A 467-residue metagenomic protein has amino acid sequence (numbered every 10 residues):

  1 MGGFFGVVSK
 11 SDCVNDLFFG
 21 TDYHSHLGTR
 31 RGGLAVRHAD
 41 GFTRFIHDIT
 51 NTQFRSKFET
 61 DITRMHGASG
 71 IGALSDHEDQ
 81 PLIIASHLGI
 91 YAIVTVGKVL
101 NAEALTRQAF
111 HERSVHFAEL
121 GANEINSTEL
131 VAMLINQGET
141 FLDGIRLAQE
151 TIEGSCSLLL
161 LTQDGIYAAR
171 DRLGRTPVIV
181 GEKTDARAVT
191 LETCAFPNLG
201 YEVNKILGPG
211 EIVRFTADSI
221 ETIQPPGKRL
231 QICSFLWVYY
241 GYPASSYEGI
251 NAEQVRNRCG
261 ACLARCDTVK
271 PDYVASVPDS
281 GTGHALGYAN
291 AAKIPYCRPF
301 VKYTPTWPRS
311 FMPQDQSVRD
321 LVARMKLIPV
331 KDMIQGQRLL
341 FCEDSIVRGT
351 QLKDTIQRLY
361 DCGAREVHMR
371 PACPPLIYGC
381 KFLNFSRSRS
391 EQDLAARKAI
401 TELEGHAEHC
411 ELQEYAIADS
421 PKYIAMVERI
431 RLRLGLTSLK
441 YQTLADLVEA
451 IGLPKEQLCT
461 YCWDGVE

Functional and structural regions predicted by a protein language model:
M1-G208, R214-P271, V277: Conserved short alpha-helical segments that host acidic/polar catalytic motifs at enzyme active sites
D12-V14, N101, R175-T176, F196-N198 (+6 more regions): Flexible loop/turn segments at secondary-structure boundaries
G28, V269-S280, H284, H368 (+1 more regions): Short glycine-rich phosphate-binding loop at a beta-alpha junction
D164-G165, G200-I206, D354-E467: PRPP-dependent phosphoribosyltransferase catalytic core
R170, L191, A217, S276-D279 (+6 more regions): Active-site proximal loops enriched in glycine and acidic residues that flank catalytic Cys/His/Asp and coordinate
A195, G210-E211, A261-D267, Y273 (+2 more regions): Phosphate/diphosphate-binding loops
V213, L263, V274, H284 (+2 more regions): Conserved hydrophobic/aromatic pocket- or pore-lining residues that grip, position, or stack substrates in active sites
K293-L339, G349, I377-R389: Short, glycine/charge-rich flexible loops or terminal/linker lids adjacent to PRPP-binding catalytic cores
